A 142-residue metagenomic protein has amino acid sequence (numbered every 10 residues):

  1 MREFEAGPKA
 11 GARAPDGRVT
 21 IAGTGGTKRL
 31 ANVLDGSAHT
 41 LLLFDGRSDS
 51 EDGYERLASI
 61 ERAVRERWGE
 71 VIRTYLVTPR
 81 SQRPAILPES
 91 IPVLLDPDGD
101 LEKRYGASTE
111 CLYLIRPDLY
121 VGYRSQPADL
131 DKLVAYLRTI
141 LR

Functional and structural regions predicted by a protein language model:
M1-R142: Helical substrate-recognition/capping region of FAD-dependent monooxygenase/halogenase enzymes
